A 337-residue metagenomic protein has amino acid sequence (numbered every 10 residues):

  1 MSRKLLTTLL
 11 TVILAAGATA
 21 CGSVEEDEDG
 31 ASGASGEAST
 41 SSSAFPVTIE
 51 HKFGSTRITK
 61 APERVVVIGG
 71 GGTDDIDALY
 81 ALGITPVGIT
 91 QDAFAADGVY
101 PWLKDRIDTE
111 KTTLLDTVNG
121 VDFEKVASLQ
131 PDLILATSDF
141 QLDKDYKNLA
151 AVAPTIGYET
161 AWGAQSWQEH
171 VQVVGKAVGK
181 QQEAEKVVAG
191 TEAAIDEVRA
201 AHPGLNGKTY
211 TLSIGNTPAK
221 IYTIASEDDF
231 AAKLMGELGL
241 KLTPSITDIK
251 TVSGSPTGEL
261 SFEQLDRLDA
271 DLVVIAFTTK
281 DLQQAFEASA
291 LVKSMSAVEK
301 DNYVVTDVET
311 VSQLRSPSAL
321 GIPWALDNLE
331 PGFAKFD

Functional and structural regions predicted by a protein language model:
M1-L9: Bacterial N-terminal signal peptides that target proteins for export
L9-L14, C21-P46: Short, low-complexity, disordered segments immediately C-terminal to signal peptides in bacterial exported proteins
S55, D143-P218, P317-D337: Extracytoplasmic substrate-binding proteins
R64, G69-L79, A184-I246: Basic- and aromatic-lined ligand-binding clefts that recognize polyanionic substrates
T73-K125, S138: A short, structured surface patch at a secondary-structure boundary
A93-G98, L142-K144, T160-V173, G207-L234 (+2 more regions): Extracytoplasmic ligand-binding site segments that recognize negatively charged/polar headgroups
F123, Q130-A136, P154, L265 (+1 more regions): Proline-aspartate-enriched helix->loop->beta-strand connector
R267-D337: Structured C-terminal subdomain patch of bacterial secreted/periplasmic proteins
